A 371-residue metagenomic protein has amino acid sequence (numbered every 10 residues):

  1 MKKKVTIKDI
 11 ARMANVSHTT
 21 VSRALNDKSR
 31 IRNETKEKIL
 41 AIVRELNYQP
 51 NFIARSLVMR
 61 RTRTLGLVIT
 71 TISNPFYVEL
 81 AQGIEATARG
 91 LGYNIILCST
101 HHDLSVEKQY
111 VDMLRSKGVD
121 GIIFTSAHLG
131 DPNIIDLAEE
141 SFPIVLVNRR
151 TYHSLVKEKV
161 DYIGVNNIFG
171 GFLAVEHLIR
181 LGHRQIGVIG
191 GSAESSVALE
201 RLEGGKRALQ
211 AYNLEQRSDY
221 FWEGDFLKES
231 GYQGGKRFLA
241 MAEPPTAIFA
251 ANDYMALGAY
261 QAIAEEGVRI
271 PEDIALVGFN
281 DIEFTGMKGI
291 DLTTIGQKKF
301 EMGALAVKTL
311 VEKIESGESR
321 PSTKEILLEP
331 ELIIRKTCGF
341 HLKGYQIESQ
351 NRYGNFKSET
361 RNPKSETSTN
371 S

Functional and structural regions predicted by a protein language model:
M1, E45-N51, S105, T125-A127 (+1 more regions): Short gly/ser/thr-rich secondary-structure transition/capping motifs
M1-K2, M13, E45, A86-N94 (+3 more regions): Bacterial carbohydrate/catabolite-sensing allosteric modules
M1-R63: N-terminal helix-turn-helix DNA-binding module of bacterial transcription factors
M13, H18-R23, L57-S73, H177 (+1 more regions): Short beta-strand segments enriched in small/hydrophobic residues
E37, L46-G121, R217: Amphipathic helical "hinge" segments at domain boundaries
A54, K108-V111, I134, V175 (+1 more regions): Short hydrophobic/charged patches on amphipathic alpha-helices used for structural packing and interfaces
H101-L104, T125-G130, Y254: Short beta->alpha connector loops
G130-A138: Active-site-adjacent beta->alpha loops and helix N-cap segments on the catalytic face of soluble alpha/beta enzymes
